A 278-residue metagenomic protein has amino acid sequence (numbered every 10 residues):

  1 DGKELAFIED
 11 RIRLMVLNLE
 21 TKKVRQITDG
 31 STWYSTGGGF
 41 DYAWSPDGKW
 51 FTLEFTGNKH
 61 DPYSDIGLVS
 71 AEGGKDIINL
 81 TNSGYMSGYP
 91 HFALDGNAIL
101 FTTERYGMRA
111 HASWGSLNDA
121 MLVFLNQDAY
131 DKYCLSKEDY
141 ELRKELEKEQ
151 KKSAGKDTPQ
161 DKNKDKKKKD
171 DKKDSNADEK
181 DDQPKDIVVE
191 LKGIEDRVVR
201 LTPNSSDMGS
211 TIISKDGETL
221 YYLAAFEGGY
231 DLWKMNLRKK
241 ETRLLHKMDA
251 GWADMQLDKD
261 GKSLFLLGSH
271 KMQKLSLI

Functional and structural regions predicted by a protein language model:
D1-E4, Y42-F51, P90-A98, T211-E218 (+1 more regions): Blade-terminus and WD-like Trp-Asp/Gly-His loop motifs, strongest in beta-propeller folds
K3-L19, Q26-G37, K49, E54-G67 (+5 more regions): A flexible loop/linker signature enriched in serine peptidases of the S9 family
K22-I27, G74-I77, R197-V198, K240-R243: Predominantly a core beta-strand signature of beta-propeller blades across repeat-based propeller domains
Y130-K132, D207-T211: Short, solvent-exposed loop/turn elements at domain surfaces
D186-S205: A short helix->beta-strand "capping" segment at the edge of beta-propeller domains
S210-I278: Cationic-aromatic interfacial patches
